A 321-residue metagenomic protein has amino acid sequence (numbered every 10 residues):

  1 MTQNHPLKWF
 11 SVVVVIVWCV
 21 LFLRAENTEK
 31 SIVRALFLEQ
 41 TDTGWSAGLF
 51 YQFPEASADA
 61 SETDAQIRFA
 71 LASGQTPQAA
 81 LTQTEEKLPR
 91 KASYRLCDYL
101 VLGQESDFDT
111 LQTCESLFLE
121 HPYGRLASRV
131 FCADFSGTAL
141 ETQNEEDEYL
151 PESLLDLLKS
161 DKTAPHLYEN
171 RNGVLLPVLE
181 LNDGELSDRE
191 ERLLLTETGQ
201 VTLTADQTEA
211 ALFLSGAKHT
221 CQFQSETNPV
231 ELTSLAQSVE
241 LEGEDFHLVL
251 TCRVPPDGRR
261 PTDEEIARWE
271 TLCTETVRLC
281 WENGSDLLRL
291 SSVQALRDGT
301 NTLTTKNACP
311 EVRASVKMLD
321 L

Functional and structural regions predicted by a protein language model:
T2-L321: Membrane-proximal alpha-helical signals and transmembrane carboxylates
